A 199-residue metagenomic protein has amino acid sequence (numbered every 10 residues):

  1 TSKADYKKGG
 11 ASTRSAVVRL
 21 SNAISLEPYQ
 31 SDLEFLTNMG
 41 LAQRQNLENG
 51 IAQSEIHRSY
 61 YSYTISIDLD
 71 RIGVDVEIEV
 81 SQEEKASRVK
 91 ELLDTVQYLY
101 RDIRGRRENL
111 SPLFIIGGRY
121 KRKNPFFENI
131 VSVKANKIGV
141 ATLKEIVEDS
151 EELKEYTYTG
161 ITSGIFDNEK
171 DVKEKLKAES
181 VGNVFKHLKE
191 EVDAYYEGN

Functional and structural regions predicted by a protein language model:
T1-N199: Basic polyanion-binding and macromolecular-assembly surfaces
